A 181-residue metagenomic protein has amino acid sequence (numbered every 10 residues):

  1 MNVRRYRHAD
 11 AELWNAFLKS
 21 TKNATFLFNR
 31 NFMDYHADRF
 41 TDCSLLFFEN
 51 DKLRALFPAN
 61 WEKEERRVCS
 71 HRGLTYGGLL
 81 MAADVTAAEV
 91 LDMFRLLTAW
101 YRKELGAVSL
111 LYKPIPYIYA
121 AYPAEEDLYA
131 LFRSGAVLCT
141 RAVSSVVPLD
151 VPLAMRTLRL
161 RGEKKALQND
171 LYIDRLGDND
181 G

Functional and structural regions predicted by a protein language model:
M1-A11, A124-G181: Acyltransferase donor/substrate-recognition loop-hinge adjacent to the catalytic core
N2, A16-K19, M33-E104: Conserved donor-binding loop and adjoining core beta-sheet/short helix segment in diverse acyl/aminoacyl transferases
F17-L27: Helix-loop element at the rim of GNAT/NAT acetyltransferase active sites that forms part of the acceptor-substrate
R30: Acidic, metal-coordinating catalytic segment for phosphate/diphosphate chemistry, firing primarily on the Nudix
T75, A82-D84, P114-Y117, D150: Beta-hairpin (beta-strand-turn-beta-strand) motif
D92, A99-L105, S134-L138, K164-K165: Short, charge-rich binding segments
L105-P116: Conserved GNAT acetyl-CoA-binding A-motif
I118-Y122: Acidic-and-aromatic substrate-binding clefts and catalytic sites of carbohydrate-active enzymes
